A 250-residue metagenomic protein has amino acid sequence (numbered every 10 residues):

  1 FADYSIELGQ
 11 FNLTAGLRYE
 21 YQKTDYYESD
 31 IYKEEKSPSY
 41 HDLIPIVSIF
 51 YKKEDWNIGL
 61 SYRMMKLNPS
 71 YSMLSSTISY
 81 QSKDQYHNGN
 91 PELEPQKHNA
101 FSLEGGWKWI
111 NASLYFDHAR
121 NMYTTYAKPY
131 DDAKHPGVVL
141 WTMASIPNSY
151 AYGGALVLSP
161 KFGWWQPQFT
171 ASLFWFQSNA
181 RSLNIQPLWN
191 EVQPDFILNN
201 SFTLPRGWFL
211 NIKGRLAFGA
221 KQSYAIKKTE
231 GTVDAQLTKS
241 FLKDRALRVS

Functional and structural regions predicted by a protein language model:
F1-E34, Y40-I46, F50, Q168-W175 (+1 more regions): Surface-exposed extracellular loop regions of Gram-negative outer-membrane beta-barrel proteins
A2-L8, L17, V47-Y51, L60 (+6 more regions): Residues on the lipid-exposed face of transmembrane beta-strands in outer-membrane beta-barrel proteins
L8-Q10, Y19-D25, K53, Y62-N68 (+6 more regions): Transmembrane beta-strands of outer-membrane beta-barrel pores
Q10-L13, D55-I58, W109-A112, W164-F169 (+2 more regions): Repeated loop/turn-to-beta-strand initiation elements of outer-membrane beta-barrel proteins
D25-K33, S70-S79, D84-Y86, F116-H118 (+4 more regions): Outer-membrane beta-barrel translocator domains and adjoining extracellular loop/strand segments of Gram-negative
E35-P38, K66-R120, V139-G153: Outer-membrane beta-barrel signature, preferentially recognizing the C-terminal barrel domain of Gram-negative
V47, W189-S250: Conserved C-terminal beta-signal and adjacent last beta-strands/turns of outer-membrane beta-barrel proteins
E94, N111-T170, W175, N179-D195: Outer membrane beta-barrel strand-and-loop segments of large Gram-negative receptors, especially TonB-dependent
